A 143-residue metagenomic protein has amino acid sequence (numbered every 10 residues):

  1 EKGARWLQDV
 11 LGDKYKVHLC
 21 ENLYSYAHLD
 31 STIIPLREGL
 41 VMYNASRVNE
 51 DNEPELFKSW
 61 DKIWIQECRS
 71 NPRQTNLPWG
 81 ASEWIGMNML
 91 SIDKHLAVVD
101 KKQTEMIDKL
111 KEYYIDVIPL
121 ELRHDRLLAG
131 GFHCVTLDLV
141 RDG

Functional and structural regions predicted by a protein language model:
E1-G143: The feature marks the mature, well-folded catalytic cores of soluble enzymes
